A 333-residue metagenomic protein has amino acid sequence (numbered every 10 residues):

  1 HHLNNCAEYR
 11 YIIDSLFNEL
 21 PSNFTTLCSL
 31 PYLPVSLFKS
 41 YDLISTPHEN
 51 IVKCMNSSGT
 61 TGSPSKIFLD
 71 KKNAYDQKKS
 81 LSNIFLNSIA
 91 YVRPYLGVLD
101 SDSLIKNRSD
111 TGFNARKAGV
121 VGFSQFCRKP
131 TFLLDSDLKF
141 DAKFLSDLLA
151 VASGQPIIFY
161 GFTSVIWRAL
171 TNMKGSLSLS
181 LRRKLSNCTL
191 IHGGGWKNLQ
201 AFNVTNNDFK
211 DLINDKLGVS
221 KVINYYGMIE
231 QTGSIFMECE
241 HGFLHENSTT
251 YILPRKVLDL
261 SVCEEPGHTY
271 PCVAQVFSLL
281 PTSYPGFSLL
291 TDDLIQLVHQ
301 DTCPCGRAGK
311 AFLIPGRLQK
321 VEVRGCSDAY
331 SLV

Functional and structural regions predicted by a protein language model:
H1, R108, V121-V333: Active-site glycine/GP-rich loop and adjacent strand/helix microenvironment that borders small-molecule binding pockets
H1-N56, G62-P130, L134-S164, L170-K174 (+4 more regions): Nucleotide 5′-phosphate-binding alpha/beta core
